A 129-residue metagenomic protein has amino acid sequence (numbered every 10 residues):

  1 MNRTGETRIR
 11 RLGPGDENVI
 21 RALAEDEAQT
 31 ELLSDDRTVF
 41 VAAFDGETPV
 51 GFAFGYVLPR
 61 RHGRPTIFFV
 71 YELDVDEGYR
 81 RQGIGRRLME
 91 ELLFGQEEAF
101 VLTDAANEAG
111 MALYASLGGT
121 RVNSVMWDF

Functional and structural regions predicted by a protein language model:
E6-I20: A short beta-loop-alpha structural element at the N-terminal edge of CoA-dependent acyl/N-acetyltransferase catalytic
A22-D45, F54: Active-site rim helix/loop that mediates acceptor-substrate recognition in acyltransferases
A42, T48-V57, F69, D74: Conserved beta-strand in the GNAT
L58-V70, R80, V122: A conserved beta-turn-beta hairpin within the catalytic core of GNAT-like acetyltransferases that forms part
Y79, G83-E91: Conserved acetyl-CoA pyrophosphate-binding loop and the N-cap/start of the following alpha-helix in GNAT-like
R80, F100-M111, T120, W127-F129: Conserved beta-strand-loop-alpha-helix junction that forms the acyl-donor binding cleft
Y114: Conserved active-site tyrosine of GNAT-family acetyltransferases
